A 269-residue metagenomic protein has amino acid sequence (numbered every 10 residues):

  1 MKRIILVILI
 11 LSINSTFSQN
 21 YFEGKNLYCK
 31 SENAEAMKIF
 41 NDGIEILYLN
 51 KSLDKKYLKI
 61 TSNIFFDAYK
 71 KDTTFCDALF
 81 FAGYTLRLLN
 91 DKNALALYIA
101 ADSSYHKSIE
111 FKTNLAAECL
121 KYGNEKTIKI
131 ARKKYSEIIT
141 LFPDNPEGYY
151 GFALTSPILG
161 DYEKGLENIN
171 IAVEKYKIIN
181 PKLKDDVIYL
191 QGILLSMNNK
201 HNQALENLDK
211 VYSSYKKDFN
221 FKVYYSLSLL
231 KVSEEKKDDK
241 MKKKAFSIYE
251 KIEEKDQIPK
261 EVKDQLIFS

Functional and structural regions predicted by a protein language model:
F17-D77: N-terminal leader/linker segments that initiate helical-solenoid repeat arrays
Y21-L27, K182-V187, K231-S269: Terminal, low-structured helical/coil segments at or just beyond the last alpha-helical repeat
L53-I64, R87-A100, G123-E137, L159-I171 (+2 more regions): Structural signature of tandem alpha-helical TPR/SEL1-like repeats, specifically the intra-repeat loop/turn
F66-K70, I99-S103, S136-T140, I171-E174 (+2 more regions): Conserved structural position within tetratricopeptide repeats
A78, F111, G148, K182 (+3 more regions): TPR alpha-solenoid repeat register
F81, N114, G151, L190 (+2 more regions): Canonical tetratricopeptide repeat
